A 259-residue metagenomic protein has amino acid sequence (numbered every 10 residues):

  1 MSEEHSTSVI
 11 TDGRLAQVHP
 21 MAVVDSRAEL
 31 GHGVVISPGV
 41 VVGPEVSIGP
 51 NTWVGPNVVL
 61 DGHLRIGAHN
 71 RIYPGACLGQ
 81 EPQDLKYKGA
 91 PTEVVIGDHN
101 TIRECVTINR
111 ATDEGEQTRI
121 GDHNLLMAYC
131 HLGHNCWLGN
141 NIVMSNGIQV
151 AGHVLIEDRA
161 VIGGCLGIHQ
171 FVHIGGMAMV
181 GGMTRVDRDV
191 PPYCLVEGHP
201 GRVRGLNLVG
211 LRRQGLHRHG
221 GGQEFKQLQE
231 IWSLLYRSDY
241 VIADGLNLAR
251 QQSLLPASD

Functional and structural regions predicted by a protein language model:
M1-M21, S26-R27, H32-G33, H69 (+5 more regions): Terminal amphipathic alpha-helical/low-complexity segments used for targeting or macromolecular assembly
T11-D12, A16-E197, G201-R202: Structural signal for interior beta-strand "rungs" in well-ordered beta-sheet cores of soluble enzyme domains
